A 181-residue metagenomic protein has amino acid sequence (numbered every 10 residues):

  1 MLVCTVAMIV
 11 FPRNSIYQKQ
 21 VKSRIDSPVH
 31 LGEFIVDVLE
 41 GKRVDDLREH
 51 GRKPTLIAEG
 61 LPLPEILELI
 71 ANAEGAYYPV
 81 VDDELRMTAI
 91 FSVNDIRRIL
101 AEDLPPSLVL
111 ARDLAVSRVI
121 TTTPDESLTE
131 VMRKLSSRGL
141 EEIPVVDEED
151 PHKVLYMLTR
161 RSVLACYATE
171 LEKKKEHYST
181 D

Functional and structural regions predicted by a protein language model:
M1-V21: Membrane-embedded transport cores of multi-pass solute transporters
Q20-K53, L67, M87-I143, E148-D181: Tandem CBS (Bateman) regulatory domains
I57-L61, D125-E126: Short, positively charged
L61, Y78, E176-T180: C-terminal intrinsically disordered extensions
P62-E65, L69-P79: Long hydrophobic segments that form regular secondary structure
